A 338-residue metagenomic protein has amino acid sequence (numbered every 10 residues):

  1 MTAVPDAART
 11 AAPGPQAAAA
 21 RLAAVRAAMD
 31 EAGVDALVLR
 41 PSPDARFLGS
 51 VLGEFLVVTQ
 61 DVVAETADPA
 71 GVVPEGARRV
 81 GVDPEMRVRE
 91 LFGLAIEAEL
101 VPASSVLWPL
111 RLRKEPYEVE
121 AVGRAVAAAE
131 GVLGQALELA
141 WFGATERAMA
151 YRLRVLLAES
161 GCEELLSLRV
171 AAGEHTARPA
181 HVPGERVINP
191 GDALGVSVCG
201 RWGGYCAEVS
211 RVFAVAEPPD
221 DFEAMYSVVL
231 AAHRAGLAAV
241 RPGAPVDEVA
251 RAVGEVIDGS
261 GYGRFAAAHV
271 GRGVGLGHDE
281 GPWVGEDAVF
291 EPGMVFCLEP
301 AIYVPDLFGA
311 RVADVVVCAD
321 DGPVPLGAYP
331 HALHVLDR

Functional and structural regions predicted by a protein language model:
M1-R338: Active-site neighborhoods and metal-handling regions in enzymes and metal-associated proteins
